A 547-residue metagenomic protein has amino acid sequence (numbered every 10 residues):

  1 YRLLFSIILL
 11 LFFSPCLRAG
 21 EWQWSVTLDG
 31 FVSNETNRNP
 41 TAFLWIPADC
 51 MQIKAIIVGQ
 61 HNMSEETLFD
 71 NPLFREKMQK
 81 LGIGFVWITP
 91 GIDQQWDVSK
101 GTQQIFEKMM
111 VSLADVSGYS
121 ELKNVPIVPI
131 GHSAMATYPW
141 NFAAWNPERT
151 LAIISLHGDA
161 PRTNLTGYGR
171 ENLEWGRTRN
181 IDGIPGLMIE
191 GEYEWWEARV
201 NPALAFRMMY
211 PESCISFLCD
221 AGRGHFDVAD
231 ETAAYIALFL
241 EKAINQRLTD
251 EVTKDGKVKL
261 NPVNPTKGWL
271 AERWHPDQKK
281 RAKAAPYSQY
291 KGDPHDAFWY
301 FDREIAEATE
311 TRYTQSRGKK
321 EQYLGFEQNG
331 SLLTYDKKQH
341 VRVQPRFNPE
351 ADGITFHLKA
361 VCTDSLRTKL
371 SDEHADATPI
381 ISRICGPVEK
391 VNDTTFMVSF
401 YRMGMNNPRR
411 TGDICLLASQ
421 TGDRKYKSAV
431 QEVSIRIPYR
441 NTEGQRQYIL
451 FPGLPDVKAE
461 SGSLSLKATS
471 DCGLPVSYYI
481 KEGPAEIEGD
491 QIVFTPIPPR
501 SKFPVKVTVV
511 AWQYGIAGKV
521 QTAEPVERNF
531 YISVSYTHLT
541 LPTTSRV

Functional and structural regions predicted by a protein language model:
L17-I56, I127-N146, T150, I154 (+4 more regions): A domain-start/cap signature at the N-terminus of enzymes
N62-E107: Active-site machinery of serine-nucleophile hydrolases
S99-A134, A144-P147: Gly/Ser-rich "nucleophile elbow"/oxyanion-hole loop immediately N-terminal to the catalytic nucleophile in hydrolases
A152, H157-E231: The feature captures the conserved acid-bearing segment of alpha/beta-hydrolase catalytic domains
A221-G222, D227-G353: Alpha/beta-hydrolase-fold serine-hydrolase catalytic core, especially in secreted/extracellular enzymes
L324-I381, T442-G473, L539: Solvent-exposed, low-complexity, repeat-rich "mucin-like" stalks and linkers
F400-R436, V507-F530: Enriched for extracellular/lumenal, surface-exposed ectodomains of secreted and cell-surface proteins
Y536-T543: Conserved small/polar residues in nucleotide/adenosyl-binding loops
